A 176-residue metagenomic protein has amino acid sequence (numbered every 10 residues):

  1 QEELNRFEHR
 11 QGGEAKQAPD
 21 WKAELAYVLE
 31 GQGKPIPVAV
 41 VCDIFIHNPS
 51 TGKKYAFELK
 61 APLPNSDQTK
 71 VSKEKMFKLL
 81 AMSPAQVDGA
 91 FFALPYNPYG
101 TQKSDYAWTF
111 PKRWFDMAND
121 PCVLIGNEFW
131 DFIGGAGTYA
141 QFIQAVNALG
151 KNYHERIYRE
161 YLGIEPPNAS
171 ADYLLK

Functional and structural regions predicted by a protein language model:
Q1-G31: Acidic-basic catalytic patches of nuclease active cores, encompassing PD-(D/E)XK and other metal-cofactor nuclease
D20-I44, N48-P49: Intrinsically disordered, low-complexity acidic Ser/Thr-rich regulatory segments
Y27-G33, E58-D67: Surface-exposed cleft-lining segments at the edges of enzyme active sites
C42-I46, S50-L63: Conserved catalytic cores of phosphodiester-cleaving nucleases, focusing on short active-site segments
Y55, S83-R113: Nucleic-acid nuclease catalytic cores
L63-K75, T101-K103: Active-site-adjacent loop/helix micro-motif of nuclease/hydrolase catalytic cores
D105-K176: Non-catalytic C-terminal interaction segments of nucleic acid-processing enzymes
